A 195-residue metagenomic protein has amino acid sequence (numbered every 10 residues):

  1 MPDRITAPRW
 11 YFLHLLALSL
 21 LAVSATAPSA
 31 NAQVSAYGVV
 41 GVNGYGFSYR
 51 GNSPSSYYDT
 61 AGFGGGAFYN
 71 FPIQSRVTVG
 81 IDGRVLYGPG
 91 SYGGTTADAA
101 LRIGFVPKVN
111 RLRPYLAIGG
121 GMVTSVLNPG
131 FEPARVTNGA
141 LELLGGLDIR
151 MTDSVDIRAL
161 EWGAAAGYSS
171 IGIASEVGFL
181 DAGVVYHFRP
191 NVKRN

Functional and structural regions predicted by a protein language model:
M1-S35, R189-N195: Cleavable N-terminal export/targeting peptides
P28-P72, G83-Y87, V177-N195: Short glycine/proline- and aromatic-enriched beta-strand/turn motifs that initiate or cap beta-hairpins
S29-S35, Q74-T78, V109-R113, T152-I157 (+1 more regions): Strand-connecting loop/turn motifs
A36-N52, T78-P89, L116-T124, I157-G167: Transmembrane beta-strand segments that form the barrel wall of outer-membrane beta-barrel proteins
F47-G51, G90-G94, S125-P129, Y168-G172 (+1 more regions): Outer-membrane beta-barrel proteins
P54-D59, P89-T96, E132-G139, I171-V177: Replace "Gram-negative outer membrane beta-barrel proteins" with "bacterial and organellar outer membrane beta-barrel
F63-G130, N138, D181-H187: Gram-negative (and chloroplast) outer-membrane scaffold detector with strong preference for beta-barrel transmembrane
L127, E132-A174, D181-G183: A charged, solvent-exposed segment within the mature domains of Sec-exported extracytoplasmic proteins
